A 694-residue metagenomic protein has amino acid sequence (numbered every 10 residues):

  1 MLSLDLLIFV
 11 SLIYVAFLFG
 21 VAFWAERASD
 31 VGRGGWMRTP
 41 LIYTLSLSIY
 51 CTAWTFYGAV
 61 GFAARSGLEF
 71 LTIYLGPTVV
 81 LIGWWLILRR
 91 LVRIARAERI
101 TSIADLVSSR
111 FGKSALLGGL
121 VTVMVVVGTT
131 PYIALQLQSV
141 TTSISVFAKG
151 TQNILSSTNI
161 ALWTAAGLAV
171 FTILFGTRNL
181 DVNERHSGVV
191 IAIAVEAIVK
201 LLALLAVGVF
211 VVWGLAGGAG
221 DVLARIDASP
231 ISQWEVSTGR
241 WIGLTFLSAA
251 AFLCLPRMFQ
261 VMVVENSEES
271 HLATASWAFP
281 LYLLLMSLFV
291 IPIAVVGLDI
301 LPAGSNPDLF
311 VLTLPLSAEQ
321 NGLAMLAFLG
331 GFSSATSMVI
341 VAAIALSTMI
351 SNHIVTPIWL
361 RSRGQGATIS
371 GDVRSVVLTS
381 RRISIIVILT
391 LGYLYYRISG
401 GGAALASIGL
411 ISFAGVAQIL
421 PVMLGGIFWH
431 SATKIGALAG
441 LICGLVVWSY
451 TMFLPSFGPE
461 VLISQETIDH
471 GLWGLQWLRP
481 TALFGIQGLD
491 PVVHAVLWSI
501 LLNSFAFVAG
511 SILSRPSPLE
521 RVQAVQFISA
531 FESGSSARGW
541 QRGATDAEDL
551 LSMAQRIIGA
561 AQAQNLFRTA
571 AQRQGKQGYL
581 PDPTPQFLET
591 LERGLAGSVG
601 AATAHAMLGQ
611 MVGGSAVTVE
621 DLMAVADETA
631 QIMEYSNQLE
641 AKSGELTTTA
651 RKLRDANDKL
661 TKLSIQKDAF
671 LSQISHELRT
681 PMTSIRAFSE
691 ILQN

Functional and structural regions predicted by a protein language model:
M1-D582: Membrane-embedded helix-loop-helix hairpins and adjacent transmembrane boundary segments in multi-pass transporters
V264-E265, G597, Q693: A structural signal for short, well-ordered beta-strand elements
F527, E532-G539, G543-D546, A596 (+2 more regions): Intrinsic disorder at enzyme termini
L551-A624: Intracellular, membrane-proximal regulatory regions of polytopic membrane proteins
A626-S636, E640-S643, T647-A650, R654-N657 (+2 more regions): Amphipathic, heptad-repeat alpha-helical coiled-coil "signal-transmission/dimerization" linkers that couple sensory
D658-L692: Primarily the dimerization/phosphotransfer
